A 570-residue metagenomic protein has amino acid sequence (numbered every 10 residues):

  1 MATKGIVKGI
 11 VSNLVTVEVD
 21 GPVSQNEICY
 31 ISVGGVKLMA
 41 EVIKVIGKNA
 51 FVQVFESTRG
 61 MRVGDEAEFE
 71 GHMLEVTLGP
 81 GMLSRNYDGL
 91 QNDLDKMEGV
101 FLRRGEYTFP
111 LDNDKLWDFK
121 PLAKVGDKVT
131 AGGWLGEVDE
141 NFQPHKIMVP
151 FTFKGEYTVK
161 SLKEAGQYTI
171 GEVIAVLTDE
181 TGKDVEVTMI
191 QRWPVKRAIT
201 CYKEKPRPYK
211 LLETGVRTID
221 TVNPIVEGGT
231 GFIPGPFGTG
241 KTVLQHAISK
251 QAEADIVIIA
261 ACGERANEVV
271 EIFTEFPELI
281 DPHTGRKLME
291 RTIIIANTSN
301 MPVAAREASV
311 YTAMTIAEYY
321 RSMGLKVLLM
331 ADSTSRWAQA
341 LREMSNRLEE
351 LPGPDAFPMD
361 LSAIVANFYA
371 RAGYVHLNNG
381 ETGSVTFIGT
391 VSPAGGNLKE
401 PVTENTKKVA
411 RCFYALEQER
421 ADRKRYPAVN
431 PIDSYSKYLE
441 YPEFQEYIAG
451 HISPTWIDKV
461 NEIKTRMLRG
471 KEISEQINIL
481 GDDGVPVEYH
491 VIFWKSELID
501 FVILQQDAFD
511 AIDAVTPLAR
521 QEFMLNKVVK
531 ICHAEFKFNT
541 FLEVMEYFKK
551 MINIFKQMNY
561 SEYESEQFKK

Functional and structural regions predicted by a protein language model:
M1-R103: N-terminal accessory targeting/assembly segments
V15-T16, L38-M39, A50, G60-M61 (+12 more regions): Short beta-strands and strand-coil junctions in structured, solvent-facing domains, enriched
V19, V33, E70-G71, L90 (+4 more regions): Conserved "cap/hinge" positions at secondary-structure junctions
M39-E41, V54, E70-M73, K146 (+5 more regions): Short beta-alpha junctions and helix-cap segments that line functional grooves
I43-N49, P80-Q91, F142-G166, D184-I199: Short, compositionally biased
V54, R59, F119-K128, T158-Q167: Short histidine-centered loop motifs in beta-beta connectors
G99-E140, H145-T152, T169-G229, L244-A247 (+2 more regions): P-loop NTPase nucleotide-binding/switch module
T221-V222, G228-K556, E564: P-loop NTPase catalytic core
